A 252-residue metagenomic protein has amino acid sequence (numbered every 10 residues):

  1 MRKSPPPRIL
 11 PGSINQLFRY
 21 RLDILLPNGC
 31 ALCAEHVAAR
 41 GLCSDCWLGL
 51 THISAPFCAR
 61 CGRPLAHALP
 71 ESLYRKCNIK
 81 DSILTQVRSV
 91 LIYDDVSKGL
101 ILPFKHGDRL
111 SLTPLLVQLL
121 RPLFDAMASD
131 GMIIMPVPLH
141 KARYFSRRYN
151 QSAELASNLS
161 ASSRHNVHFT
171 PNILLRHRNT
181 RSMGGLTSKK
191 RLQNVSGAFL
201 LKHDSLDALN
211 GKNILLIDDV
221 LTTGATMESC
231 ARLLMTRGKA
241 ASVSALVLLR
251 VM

Functional and structural regions predicted by a protein language model:
M1-D218, T222-M252: Glycine-rich phosphate/pyrophosphate-handling loop used in enzymes and phosphotransfer proteins
